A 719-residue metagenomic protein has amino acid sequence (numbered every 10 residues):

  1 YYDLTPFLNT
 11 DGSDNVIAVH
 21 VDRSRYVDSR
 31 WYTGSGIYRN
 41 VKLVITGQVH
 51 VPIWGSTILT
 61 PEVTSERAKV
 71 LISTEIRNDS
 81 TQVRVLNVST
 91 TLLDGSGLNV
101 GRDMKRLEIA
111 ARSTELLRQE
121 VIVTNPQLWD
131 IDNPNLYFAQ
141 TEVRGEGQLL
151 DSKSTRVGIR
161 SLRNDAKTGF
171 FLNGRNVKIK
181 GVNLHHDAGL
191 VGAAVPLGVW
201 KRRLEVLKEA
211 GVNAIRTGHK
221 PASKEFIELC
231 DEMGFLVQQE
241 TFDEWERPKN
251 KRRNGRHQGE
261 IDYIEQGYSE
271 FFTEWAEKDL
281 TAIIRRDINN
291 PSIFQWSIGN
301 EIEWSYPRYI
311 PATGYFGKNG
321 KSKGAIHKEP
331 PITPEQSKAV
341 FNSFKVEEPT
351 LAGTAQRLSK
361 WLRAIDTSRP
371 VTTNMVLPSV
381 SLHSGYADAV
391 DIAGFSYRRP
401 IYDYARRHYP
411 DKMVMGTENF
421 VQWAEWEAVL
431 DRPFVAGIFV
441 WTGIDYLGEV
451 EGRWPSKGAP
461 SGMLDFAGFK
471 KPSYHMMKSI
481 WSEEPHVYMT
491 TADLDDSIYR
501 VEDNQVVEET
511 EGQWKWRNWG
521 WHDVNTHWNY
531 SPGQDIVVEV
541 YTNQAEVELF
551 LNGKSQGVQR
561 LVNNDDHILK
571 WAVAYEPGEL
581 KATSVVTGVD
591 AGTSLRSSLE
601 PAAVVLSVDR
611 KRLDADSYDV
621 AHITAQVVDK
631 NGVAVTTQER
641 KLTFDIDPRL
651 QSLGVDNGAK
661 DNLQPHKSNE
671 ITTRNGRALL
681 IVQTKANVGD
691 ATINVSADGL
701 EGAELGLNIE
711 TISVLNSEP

Functional and structural regions predicted by a protein language model:
Y1-W54, D94-L98, P221-A222, L236 (+2 more regions): Accessory beta-strand-rich segments of carbohydrate-active enzymes
N9, S73-D165, K570-P577, V586 (+3 more regions): Extended acidic/polar, glycine-enriched regions that form or flank non-catalytic beta-rich accessory modules
N9, V16-R84, R156-S161, G169 (+4 more regions): Non-catalytic, glycine-rich low-complexity segments
V44, Q48-T57, L71, P126 (+5 more regions): Active-site-adjacent substrate/metal-binding segments within catalytic domains of carbohydrate-active enzymes
R67-L107, L117, I536-S555, L580-S584 (+2 more regions): Beta-strand-rich binding/interaction modules
I72-I76, E142, W516-V524, V538-Y541 (+3 more regions): Beta-strand-rich structural segments
E232, D279-I283, L358-R369, A389-E483: Catalytic-core region of carbohydrate-active enzymes that cleave or remodel glycosidic bonds
W275-V414: Active-site neighborhood of glycoside hydrolase catalytic domains
